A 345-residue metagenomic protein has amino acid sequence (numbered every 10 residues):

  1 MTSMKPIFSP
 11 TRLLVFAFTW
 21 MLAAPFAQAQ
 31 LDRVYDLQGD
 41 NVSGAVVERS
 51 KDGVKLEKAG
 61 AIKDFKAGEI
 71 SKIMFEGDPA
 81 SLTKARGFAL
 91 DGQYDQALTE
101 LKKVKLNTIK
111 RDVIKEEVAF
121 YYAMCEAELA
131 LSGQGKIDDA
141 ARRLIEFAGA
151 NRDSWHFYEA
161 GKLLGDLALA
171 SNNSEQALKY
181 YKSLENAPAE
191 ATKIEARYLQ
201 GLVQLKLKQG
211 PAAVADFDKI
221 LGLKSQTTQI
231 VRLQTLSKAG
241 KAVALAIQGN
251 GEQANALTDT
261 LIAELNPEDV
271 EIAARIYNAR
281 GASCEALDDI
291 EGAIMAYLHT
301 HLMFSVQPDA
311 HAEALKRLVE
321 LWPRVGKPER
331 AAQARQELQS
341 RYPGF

Functional and structural regions predicted by a protein language model:
T2-V15: Bacterial N-terminal signal peptides that target proteins for export
L14-A24: Bacterial N-terminal signal peptides
Q28-S171, E175, K179, N186 (+9 more regions): Compositionally biased alpha-helical segments
L90, E128, A170, K206 (+5 more regions): Register position in tetratricopeptide repeats
L98, Q134, D138-A141, Y158 (+6 more regions): Conserved positions within tetratricopeptide repeat
R232-N250, A256, S283: Alpha-helical scaffold segments of alpha-solenoid architecture
I294-L302, L315-F345: TPR/TPR-like (Sel1-like) alpha-helical repeat modules
